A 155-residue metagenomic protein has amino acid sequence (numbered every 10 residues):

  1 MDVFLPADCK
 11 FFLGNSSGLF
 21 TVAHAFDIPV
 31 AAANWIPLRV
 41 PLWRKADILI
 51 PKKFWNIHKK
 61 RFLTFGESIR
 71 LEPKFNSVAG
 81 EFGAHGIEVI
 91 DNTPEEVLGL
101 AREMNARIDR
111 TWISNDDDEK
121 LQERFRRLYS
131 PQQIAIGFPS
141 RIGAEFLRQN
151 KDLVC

Functional and structural regions predicted by a protein language model:
M1-P41, D47-I50: Donor-binding and catalytic core of enzymes assembling or modifying cell-surface/extracellular glycoconjugates
A46-C155: Leloir-type glycosyltransferase catalytic cores
